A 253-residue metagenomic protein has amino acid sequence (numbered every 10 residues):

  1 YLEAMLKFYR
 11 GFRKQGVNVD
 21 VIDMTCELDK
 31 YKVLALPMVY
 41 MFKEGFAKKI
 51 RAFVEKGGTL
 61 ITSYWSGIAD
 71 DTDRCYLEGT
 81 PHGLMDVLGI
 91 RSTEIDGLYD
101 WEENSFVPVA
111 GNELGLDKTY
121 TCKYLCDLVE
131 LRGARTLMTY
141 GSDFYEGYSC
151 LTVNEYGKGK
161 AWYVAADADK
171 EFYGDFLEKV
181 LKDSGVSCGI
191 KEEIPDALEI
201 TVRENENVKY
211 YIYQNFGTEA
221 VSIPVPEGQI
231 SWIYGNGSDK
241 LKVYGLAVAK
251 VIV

Functional and structural regions predicted by a protein language model:
Y1-V253: Carbohydrate-binding surfaces of carbohydrate-active enzymes
